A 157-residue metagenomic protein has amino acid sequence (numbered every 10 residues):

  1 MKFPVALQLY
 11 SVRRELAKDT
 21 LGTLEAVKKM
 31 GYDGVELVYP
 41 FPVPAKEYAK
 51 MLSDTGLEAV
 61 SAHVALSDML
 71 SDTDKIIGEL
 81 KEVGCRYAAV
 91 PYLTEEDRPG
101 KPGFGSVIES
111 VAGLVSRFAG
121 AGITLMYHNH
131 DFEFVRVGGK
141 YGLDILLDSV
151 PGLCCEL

Functional and structural regions predicted by a protein language model:
M1-Y87, P151-C154: N-terminal pre-domain/capping segments
L9-S11, Y92-T94, N129-D131: Short, histidine-centered active-site or binding-site loop motifs used for metal coordination, general acid-base
D19-G22, K75, P99-E109, F134-I145: Alpha-helix N-cap and loop-to-helix initiation/capping positions
L24, V35, G120-L157: Acidic/histidine-rich catalytic cores of soluble enzymes
F41-P42, L66-S67, T94-E95, D131-E133: Conserved beta-strand edge residues that scaffold enzyme active sites
Y48, I76, V111-L114, L146: Aromatic/hydrophobic pocket-lining residues that form π-stacking "cages" and hydrophobic walls in ligand
T55, V83, L114, F118-A121: Helix C-cap/helix->beta junction micro-motif
L70-V111: Glycine/small-residue-rich loop that forms an oxyanion/phosphate-binding "nest" at active or ligand-binding sites
